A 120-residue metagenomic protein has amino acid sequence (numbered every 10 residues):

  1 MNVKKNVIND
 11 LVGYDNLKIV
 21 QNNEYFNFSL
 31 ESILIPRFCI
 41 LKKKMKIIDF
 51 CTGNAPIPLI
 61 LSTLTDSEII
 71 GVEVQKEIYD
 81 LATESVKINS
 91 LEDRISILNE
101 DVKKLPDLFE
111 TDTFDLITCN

Functional and structural regions predicted by a protein language model:
N2-K42: Class I SAM-dependent transferase core
F38-C119: Conserved SAM/SAH cofactor-binding pocket of Class I
